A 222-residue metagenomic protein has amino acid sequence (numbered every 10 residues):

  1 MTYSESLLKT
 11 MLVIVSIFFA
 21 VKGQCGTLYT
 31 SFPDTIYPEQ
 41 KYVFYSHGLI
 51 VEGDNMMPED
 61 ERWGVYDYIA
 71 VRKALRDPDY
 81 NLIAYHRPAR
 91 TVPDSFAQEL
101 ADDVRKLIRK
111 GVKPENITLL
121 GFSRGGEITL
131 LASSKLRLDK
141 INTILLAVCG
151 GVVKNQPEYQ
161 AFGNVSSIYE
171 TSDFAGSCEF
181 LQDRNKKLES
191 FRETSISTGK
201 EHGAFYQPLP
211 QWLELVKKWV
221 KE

Functional and structural regions predicted by a protein language model:
M11-K22: Bacterial N-terminal signal peptides
P33-A74: Short, surface-exposed "cap/lid" segments of acyl-processing enzymes
T35-Y37, N142-P208: The feature captures the conserved acid-bearing segment of alpha/beta-hydrolase catalytic domains
D67-V71, A89-G111: Alpha/beta-hydrolase active-site loop
R72-T91: Conserved alpha/beta-hydrolase
L119-T129: Gly/Ala-rich beta-loop-alpha elbow adjacent to hydrolase catalytic centers
I128-A132, K154: Hydrolases whose catalytic domains are alpha/beta-hydrolase-1, hotdog thioesterase, or metallo-beta-lactamase-like
P208-E222: Catalytic active-site module of serine/aspartate enzymes centered on a nucleophile-bearing elbow/loop
